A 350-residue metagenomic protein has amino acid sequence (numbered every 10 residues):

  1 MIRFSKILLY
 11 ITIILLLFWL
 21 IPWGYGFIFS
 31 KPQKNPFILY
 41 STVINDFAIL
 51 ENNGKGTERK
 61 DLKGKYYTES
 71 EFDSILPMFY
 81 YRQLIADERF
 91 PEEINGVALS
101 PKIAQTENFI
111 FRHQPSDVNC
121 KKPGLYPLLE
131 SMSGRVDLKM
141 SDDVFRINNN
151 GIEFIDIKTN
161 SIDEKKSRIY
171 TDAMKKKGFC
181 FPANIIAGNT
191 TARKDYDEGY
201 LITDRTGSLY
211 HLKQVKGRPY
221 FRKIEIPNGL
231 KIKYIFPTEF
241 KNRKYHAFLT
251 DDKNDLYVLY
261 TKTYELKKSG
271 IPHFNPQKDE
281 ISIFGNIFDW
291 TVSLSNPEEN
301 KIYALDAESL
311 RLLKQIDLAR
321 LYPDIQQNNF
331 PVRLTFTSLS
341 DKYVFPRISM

Functional and structural regions predicted by a protein language model:
K6-G26: Hydrophobic membrane-insertion alpha-helices, especially the h-region of bacterial N-terminal signal peptides
P22-L50: Alpha-helical transmembrane signal-anchor/signal-peptide segments
P36-L39, S74-S100, Q105, K122-S141 (+3 more regions): Repeated scaffold domains used in trafficking and secretory/extracellular systems, primarily beta-propellers
G96-A173: A cross-kingdom signal targeting lumenal/periplasmic-facing segments of multi-pass membrane and secretory-pathway
N150-K158, G207-L212, K253-Y260, P297-Q315: Structural motif
I157, I162-K175, Y220-N228, Y260-T261 (+2 more regions): Beta-propeller fold detector
T203, T250, S293-L339: Extended, hydrophilic extramembrane loops/domains of integral membrane proteins
V215, Y220-Y303: Membrane-proximal low-complexity regions enriched in glycine and acidic/polar residues
